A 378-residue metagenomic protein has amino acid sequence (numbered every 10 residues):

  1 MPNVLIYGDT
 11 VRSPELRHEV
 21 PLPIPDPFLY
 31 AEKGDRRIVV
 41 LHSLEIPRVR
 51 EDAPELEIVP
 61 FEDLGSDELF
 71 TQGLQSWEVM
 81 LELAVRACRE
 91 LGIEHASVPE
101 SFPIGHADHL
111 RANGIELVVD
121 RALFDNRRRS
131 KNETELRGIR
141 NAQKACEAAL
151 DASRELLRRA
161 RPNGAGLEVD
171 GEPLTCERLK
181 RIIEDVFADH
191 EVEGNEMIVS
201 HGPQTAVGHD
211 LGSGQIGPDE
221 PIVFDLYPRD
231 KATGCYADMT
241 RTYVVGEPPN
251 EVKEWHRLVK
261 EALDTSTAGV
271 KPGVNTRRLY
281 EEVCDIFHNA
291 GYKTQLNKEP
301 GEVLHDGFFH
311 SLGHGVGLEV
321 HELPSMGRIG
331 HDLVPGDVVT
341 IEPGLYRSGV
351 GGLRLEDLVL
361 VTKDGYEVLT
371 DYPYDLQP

Functional and structural regions predicted by a protein language model:
M1-P378: Active-site neighborhoods and metal-handling regions in enzymes and metal-associated proteins
